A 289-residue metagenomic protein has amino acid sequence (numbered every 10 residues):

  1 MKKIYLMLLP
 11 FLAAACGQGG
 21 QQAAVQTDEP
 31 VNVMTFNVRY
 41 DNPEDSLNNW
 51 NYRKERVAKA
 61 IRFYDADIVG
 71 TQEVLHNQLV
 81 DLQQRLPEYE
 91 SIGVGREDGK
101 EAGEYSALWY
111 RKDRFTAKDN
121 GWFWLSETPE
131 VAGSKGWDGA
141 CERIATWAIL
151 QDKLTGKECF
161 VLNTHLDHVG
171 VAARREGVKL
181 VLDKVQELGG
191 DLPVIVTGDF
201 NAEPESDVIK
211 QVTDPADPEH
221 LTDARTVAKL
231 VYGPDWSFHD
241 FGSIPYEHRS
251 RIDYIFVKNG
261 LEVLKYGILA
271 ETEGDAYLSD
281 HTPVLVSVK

Functional and structural regions predicted by a protein language model:
M1-I4, Q18: Positively charged n-region of N-terminal signal peptides that target proteins for export
I4-A13: Sec-dependent N-terminal signal peptides
A15-R85, D98-E104, K179, K289: N-terminal, active-site-proximal structural segment of metallo-dependent hydrolase catalytic domains
P30-N42, D119-F123, K157-L166: Active-site-proximal beta-strand elements of phosphoester/diester hydrolases
R39, L75, H165-D167, F200-N201 (+1 more regions): Catalytic metal-binding/acid-base residues of hydrolase active sites
I68-E158, I268: Structured beta-strand-rich core segments of catalytic domains in phosphoester-bond hydrolases
G70-Q72, V94, I195-D199, D223-T226: Active-site neighborhood of phospho(di)ester-bond hydrolases with catalytic His/Asp-centered motifs
A172, E176, D183-V194, A202-K289: Metal-dependent phosphoester-hydrolase catalytic domains
